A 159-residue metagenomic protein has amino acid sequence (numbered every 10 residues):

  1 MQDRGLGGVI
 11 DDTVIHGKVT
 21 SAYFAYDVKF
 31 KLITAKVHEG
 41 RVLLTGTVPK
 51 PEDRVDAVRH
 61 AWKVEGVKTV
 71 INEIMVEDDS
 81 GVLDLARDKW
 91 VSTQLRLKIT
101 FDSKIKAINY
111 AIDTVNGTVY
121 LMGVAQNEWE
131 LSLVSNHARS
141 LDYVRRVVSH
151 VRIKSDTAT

Functional and structural regions predicted by a protein language model:
M1-T159: N-terminal targeting leaders
